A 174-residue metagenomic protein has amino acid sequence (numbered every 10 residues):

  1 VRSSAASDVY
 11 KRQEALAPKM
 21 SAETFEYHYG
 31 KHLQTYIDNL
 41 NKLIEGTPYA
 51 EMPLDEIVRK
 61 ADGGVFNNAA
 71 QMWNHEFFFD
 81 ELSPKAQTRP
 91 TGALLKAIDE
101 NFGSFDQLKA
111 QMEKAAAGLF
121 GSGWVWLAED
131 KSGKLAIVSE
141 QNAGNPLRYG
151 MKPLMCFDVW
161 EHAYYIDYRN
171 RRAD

Functional and structural regions predicted by a protein language model:
V1-A6, Y10: Single conserved hydrophobic/aromatic residue that forms the stacking wall/gate of nucleotide- or nucleobase-binding
S4, K31, K131: Short, ordered coil/turn segments that flank beta-strands lining enzyme active or ligand-binding pockets
K11-R12, N142: Residues that form or immediately flank small-molecule/cofactor binding pockets and catalytic motifs
E14-L16: Secretory/endomembrane lumenal or extracellular ectodomains immediately following the signal peptide
P18-H32, P53-W73, N142, Y149-F157: Alpha-helical scaffold segments that form or flank carboxylate-/histidine-based iron centers
E26-L40, A70-F77, E161, R169: K/E-rich alpha-helical interaction surfaces of small helical-bundle regulatory domains
K31, K42-E51, E56, G64-A128: All-alpha RGS (Regulator of G-protein Signaling) helical domain and cognate RGS-like helical scaffolds
K114-R172: An amphipathic alpha-helical core segment
